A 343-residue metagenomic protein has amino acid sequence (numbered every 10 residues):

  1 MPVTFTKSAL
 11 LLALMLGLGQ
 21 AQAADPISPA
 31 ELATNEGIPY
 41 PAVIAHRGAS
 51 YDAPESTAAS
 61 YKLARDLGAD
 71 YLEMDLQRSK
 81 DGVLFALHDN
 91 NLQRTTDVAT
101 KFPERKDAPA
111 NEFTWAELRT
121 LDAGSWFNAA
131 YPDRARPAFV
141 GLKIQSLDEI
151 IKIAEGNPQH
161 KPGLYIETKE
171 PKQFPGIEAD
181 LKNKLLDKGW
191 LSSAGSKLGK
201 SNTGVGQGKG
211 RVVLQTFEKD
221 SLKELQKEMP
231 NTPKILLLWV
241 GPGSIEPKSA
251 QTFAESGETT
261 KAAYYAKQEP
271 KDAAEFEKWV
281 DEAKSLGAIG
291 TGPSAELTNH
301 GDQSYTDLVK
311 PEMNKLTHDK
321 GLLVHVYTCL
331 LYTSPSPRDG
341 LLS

Functional and structural regions predicted by a protein language model:
P2-Q22: Gram-negative bacterial Sec-dependent N-terminal signal peptides
A24-I44: N-terminal amphipathic alpha-helix/helix-capping segment at the start of soluble metabolic enzymes
I27, E31, H88-D220, K227 (+6 more regions): Metal-dependent phosphodiesterase/phospholipase catalytic core, i.e., the His/Asp/Glu-rich active-site region
P41-V43, N231-K234, D319-T328: Short beta-strand/loop segments at the ligand-binding rim of alpha/beta enzyme cores
R47-P54, K261-A273: Active-site mouth loops of central-metabolism enzymes
L63-Q77, E282-G290: Catalytic domains of carbohydrate-active enzymes, especially glycoside hydrolases
A274-H325: Glycoside hydrolase catalytic-domain groove-lining segments
Y332-D339: Conserved small/polar residues in nucleotide/adenosyl-binding loops
